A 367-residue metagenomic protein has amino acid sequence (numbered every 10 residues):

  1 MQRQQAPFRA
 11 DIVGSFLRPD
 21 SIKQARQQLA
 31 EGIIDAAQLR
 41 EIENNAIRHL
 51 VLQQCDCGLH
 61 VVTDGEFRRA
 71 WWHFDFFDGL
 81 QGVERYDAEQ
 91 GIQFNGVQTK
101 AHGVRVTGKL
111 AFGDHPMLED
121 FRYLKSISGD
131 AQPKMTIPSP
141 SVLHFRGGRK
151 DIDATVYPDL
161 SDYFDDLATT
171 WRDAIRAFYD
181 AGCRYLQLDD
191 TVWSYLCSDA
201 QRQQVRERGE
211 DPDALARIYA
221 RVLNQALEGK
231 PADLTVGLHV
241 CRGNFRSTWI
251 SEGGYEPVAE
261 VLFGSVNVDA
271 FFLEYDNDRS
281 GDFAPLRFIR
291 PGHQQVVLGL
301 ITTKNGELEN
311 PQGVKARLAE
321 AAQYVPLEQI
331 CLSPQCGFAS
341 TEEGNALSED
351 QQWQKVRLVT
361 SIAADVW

Functional and structural regions predicted by a protein language model:
M1-W367: Domain-level signal for soluble alpha/beta catalytic cores
